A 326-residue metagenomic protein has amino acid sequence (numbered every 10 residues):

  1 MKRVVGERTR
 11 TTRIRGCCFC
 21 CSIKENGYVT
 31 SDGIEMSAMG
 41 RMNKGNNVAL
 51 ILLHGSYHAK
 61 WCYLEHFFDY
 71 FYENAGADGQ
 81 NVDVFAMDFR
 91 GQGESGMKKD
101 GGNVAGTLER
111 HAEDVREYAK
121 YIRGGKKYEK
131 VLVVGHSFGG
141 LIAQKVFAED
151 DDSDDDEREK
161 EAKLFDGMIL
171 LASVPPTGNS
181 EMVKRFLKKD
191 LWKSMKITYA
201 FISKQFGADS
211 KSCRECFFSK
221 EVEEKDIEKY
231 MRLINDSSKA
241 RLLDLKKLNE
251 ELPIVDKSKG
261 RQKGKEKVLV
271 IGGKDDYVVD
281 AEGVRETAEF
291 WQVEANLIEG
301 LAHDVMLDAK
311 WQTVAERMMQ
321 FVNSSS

Functional and structural regions predicted by a protein language model:
K44-F89: Short, surface-exposed "cap/lid" segments of acyl-processing enzymes
R90-G106: Glycine-rich "HGGG/HGxG" loop immediately N-terminal to the catalytic nucleophile of the alpha/beta-hydrolase
A112-E129: Conserved acidic catalytic loop of the alpha/beta-hydrolase fold
G140-D152, M168: Short glycine-enriched nucleophile-adjacent loop and the immediately C-terminal alpha-helix near the catalytic center
A162-A200: Flexible "cap/lid" loop of the alpha/beta hydrolase fold
V270-G272: Short beta-strand/loop motif that positions the catalytic acidic residue of the alpha/beta-hydrolase fold
Y277-G283: Conserved alpha/beta-hydrolase "acid-adjacent" motif
Q292-S326: Catalytic active-site module of serine/aspartate enzymes centered on a nucleophile-bearing elbow/loop
